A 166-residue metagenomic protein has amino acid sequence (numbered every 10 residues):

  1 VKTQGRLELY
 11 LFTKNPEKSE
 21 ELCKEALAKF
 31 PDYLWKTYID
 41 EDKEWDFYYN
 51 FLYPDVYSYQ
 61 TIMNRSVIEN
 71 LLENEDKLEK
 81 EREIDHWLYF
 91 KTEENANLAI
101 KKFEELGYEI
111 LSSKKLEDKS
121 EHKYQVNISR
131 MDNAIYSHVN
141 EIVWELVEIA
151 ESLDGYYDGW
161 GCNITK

Functional and structural regions predicted by a protein language model:
V1-K166: Long, contiguous binding/interaction regions
